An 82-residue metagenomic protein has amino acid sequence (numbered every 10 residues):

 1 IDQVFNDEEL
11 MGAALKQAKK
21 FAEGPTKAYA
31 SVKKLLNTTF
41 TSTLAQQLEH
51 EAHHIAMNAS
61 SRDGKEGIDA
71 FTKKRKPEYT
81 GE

Functional and structural regions predicted by a protein language model:
I1-E49, R62, Y79-E82: C-terminal long alpha-helix characteristic of the crotonase
D63-G64, A70: Interdomain hinge/lid region at the active-site interface of Rossmann-like NAD(P)-dependent oxidoreductases
D69-E82: Terminal low-complexity tails and localization/encapsulation signals of metabolic enzymes
